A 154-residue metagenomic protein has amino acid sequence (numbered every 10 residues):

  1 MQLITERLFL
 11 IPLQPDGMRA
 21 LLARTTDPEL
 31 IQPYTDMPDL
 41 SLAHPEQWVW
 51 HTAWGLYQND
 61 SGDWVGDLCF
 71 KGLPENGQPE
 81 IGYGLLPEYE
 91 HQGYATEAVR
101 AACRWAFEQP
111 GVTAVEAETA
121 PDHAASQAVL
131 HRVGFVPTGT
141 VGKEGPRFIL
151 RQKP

Functional and structural regions predicted by a protein language model:
M1-E80, G84-E88, A101-W105, Q109 (+2 more regions): GNAT-family acyltransferases
G93-T96: Glycine-rich acyl-CoA binding loop
E108-E118: Conserved GNAT acetyl-CoA-binding A-motif
A117-Q127: Conserved beta-strand-loop-alpha-helix junction that forms the acyl-donor binding cleft
L130: Conserved active-site tyrosine of GNAT-family acetyltransferases
